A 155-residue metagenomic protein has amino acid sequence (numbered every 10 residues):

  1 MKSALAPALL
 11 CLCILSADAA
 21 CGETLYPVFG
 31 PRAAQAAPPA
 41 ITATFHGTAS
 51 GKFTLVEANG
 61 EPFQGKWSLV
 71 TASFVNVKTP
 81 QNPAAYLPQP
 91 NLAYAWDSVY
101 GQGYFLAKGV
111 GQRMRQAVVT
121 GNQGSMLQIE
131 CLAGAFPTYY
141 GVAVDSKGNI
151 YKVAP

Functional and structural regions predicted by a protein language model:
M1-C21: Sec-dependent bacterial lipoprotein signal peptides
A17-A37: Bacterial Sec signal peptide processing site at the extreme N-terminus
C21, A154-P155: Short, solvent-exposed mixed-charge patches
A34-P38, A58-P62, N122-M126, S146-G148: Glycine-centered tight beta-turn/hairpin loop motif at sheet-sheet or coil-to-beta transitions
P39-S73: Post-signal-peptide N-terminal segment of Sec-exported extracytoplasmic proteins
G60-Q116: Mature extracytoplasmic domains of secretory-pathway proteins
R115-C131: Extracytosolic low-complexity repeat regions of secreted or lipid-anchored proteins
E130-A154: Short, exposed beta-strand-loop hairpins at the edges of beta-sheets in extracellular/periplasmic proteins
